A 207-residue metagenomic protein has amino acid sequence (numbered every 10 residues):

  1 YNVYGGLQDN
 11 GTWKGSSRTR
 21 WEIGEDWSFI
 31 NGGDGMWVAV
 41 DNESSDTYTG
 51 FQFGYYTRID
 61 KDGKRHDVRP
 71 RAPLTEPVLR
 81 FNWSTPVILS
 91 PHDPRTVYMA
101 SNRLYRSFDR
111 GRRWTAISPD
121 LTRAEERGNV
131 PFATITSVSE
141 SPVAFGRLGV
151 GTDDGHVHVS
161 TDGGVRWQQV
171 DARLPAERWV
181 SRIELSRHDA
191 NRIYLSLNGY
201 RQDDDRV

Functional and structural regions predicted by a protein language model:
Y1-V207: Beta-propeller blade termini and top-face loops
